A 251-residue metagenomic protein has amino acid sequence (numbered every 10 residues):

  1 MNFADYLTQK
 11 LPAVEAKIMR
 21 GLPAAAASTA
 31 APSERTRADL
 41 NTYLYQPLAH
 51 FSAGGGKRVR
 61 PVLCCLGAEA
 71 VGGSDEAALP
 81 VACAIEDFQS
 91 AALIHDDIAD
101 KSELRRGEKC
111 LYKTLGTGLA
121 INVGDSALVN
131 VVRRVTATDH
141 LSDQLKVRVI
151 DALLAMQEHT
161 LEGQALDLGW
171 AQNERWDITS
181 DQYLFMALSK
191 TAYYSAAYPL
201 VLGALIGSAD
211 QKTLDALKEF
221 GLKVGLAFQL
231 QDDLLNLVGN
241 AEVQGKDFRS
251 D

Functional and structural regions predicted by a protein language model:
M1-P32: N-terminal amphipathic/basic leader segments beginning at the initiator methionine
R37-D251: Mg2+-dependent prenyl diphosphate-binding active-site environment of isoprenoid biosynthetic enzymes
